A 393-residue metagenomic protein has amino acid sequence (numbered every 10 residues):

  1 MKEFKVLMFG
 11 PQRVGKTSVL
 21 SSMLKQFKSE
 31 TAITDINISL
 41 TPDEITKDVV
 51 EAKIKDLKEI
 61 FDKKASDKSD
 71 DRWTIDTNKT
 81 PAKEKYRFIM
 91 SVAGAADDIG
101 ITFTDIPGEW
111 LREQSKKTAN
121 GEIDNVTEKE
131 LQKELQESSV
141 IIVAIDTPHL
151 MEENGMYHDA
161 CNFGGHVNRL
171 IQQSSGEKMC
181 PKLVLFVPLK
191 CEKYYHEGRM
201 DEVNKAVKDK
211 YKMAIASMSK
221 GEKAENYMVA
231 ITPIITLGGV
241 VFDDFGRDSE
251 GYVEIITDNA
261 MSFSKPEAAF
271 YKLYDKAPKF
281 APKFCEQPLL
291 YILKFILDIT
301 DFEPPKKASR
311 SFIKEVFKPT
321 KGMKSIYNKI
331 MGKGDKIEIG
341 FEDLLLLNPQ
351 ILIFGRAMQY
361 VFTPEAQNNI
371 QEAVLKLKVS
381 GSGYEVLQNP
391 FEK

Functional and structural regions predicted by a protein language model:
M1-L111: Conserved G1/Walker A P-loop phosphate-binding module
K2, G15, Q136-E137, C180: Residue-level preference for short coil/turn positions at secondary-structure junctions
K2-E3, L7-M8, K28, N259-K276 (+2 more regions): C-terminal non-catalytic interaction/localization modules
K5, I99-I101, V140, L183 (+1 more regions): Structural motif
Q12, E134, A281: Aromatic-acidic/polar surface patches that form glycan- and anion
T74-S139, H149-M156, A160, G164-R169: Switch II of P-loop NTPase G domains
E137, I141-K333: Conserved GTP-binding G-domain of TRAFAC-class P-loop NTPases and closely related GTPase folds
